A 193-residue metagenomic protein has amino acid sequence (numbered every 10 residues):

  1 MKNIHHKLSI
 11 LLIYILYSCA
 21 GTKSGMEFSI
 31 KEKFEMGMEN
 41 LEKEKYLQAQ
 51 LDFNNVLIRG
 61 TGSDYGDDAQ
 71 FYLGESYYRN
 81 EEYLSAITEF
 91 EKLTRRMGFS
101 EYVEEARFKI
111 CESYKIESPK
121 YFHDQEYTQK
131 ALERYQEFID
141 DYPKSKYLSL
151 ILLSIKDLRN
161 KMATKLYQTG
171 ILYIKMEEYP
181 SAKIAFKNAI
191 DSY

Functional and structural regions predicted by a protein language model:
M1-L8: Bacterial N-terminal signal peptides that target proteins for export
K2, I15-Y193: Acidic, polar-rich low-complexity tracts and alpha-helical solenoid repeat scaffolds
L8-S9, F53: Intrinsic structural disorder/low-complexity segments
